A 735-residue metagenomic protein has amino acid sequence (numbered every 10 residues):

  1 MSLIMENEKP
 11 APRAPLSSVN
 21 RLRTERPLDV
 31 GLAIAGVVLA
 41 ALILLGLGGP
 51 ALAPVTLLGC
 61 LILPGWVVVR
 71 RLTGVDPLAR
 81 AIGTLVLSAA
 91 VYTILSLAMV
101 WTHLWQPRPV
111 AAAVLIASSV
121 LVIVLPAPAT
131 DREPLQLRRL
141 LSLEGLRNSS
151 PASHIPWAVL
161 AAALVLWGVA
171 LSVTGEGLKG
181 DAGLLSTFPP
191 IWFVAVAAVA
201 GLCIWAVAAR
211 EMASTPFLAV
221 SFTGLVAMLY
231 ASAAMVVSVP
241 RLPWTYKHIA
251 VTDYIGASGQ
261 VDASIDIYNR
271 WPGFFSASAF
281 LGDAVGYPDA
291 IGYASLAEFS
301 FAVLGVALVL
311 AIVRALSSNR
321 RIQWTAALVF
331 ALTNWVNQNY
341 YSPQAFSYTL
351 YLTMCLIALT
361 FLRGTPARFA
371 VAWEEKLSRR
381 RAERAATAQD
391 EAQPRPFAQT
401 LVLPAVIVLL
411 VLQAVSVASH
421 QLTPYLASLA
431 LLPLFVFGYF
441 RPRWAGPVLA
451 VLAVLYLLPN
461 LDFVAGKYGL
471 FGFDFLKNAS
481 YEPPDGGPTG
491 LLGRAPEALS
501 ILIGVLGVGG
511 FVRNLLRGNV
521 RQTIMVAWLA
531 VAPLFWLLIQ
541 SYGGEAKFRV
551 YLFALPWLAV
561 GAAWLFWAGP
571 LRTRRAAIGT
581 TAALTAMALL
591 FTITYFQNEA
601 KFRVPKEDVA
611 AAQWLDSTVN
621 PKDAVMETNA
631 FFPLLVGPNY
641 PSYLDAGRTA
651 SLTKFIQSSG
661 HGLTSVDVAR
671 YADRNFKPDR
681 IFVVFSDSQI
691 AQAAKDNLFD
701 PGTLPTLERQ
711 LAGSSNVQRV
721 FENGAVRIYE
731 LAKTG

Functional and structural regions predicted by a protein language model:
M1-A213: Membrane-embedded, hydrophobic transmembrane alpha-helices
L3, R139-L140, F299, W564-A576 (+1 more regions): Extracytoplasmic
V30-A40, L164-W167, F217-A227, L401 (+6 more regions): Transmembrane alpha-helix segments characteristic of polytopic inner-membrane glycan-assembly/cell-envelope
L45-G48, V159-A163, N337, Y341-S347 (+3 more regions): Transmembrane catalytic cores of multi-pass membrane glycosyltransferases and polysaccharide-assembly enzymes
T56, D181-S186, W205-Y348, K601-V604: Active-site lumenal/periplasmic loops and adjacent helix-entry segments of GT-C-fold, multi-pass membrane
L57, T187-F193, Q344, Y425 (+1 more regions): Hydrophobic/aromatic-rich transmembrane helices and adjacent perimembrane loops
T84-S96, F222-L229, F274, S278 (+4 more regions): Membrane-embedded helix bundles of polyisoprenyl
V207-A213, E391-L401, R441-G446, G507-A530: Membrane-interface helix-loop-helix junctions at transmembrane boundaries of multi-pass membrane enzymes, predominantly
